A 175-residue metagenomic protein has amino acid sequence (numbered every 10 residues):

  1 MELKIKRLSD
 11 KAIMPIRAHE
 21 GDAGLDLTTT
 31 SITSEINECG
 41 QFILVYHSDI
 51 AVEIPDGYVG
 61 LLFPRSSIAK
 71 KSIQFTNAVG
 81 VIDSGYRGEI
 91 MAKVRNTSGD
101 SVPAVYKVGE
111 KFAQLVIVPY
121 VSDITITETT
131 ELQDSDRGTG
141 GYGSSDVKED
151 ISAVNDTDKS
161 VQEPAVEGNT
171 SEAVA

Functional and structural regions predicted by a protein language model:
M1-A175: DUTPase catalytic domain/fold
